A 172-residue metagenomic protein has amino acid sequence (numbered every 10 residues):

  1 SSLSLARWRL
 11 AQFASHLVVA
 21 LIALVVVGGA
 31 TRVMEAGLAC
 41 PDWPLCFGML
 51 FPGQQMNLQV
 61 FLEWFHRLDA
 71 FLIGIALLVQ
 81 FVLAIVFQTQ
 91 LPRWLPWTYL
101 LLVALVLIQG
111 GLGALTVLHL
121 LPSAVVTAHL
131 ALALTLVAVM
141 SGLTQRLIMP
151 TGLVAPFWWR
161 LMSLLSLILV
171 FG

Functional and structural regions predicted by a protein language model:
S1-G172: Polytopic transmembrane helical bundles with strong interfacial aromatic enrichment
